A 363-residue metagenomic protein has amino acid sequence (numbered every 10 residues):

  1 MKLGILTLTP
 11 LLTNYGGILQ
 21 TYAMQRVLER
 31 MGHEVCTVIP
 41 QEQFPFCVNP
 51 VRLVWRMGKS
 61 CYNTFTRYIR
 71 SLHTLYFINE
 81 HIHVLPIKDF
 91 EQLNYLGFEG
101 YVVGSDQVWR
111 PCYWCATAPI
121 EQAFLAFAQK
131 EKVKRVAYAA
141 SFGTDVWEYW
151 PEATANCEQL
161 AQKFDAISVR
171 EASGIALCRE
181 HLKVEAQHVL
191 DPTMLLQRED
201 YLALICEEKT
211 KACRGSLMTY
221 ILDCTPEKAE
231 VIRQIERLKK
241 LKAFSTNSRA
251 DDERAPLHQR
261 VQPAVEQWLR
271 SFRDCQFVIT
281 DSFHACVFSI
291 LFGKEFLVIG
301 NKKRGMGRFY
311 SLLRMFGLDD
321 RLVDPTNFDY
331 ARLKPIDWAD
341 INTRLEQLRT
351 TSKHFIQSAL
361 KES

Functional and structural regions predicted by a protein language model:
M1-S363: Active-site anion-handling motifs in enzyme catalytic cores
